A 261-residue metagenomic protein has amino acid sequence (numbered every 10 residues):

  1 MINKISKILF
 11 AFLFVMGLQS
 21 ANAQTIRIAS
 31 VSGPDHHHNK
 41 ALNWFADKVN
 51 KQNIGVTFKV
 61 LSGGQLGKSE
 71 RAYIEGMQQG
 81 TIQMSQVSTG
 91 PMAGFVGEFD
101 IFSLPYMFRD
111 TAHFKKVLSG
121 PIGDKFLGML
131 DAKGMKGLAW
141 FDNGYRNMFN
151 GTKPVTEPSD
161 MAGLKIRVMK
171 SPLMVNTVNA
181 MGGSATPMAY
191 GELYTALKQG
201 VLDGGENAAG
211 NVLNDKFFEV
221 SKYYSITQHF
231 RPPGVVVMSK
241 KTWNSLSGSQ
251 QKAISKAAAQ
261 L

Functional and structural regions predicted by a protein language model:
M1, A23-Q24: Absolute protein N-terminus
M1-L9: Bacterial N-terminal signal peptides that target proteins for export
I8-G17: Bacterial N-terminal signal peptides
G17-A23: Sec/Tat signal peptide C-region and signal peptidase I cleavage site
Q24-H113, P121-D124, G128-L261: N-terminal secretory/targeting leader peptides
